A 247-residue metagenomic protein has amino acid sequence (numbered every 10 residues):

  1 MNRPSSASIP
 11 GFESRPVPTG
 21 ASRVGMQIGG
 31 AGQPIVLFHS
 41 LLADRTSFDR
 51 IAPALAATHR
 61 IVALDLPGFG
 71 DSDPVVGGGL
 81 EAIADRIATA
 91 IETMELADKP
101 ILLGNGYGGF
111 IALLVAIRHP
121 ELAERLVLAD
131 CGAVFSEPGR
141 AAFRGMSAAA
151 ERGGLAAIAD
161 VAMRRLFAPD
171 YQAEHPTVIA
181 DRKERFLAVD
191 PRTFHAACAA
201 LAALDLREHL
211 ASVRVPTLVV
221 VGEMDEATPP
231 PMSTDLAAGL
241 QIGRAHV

Functional and structural regions predicted by a protein language model:
M1-I35, A56-H59, E92, L96: Alpha/beta-hydrolase fold catalytic core
S22-D73: Conserved HGGG/HGGXW glycine-rich cap/lid loop of the alpha/beta-hydrolase fold
A82-K99: Conserved acidic catalytic loop of the alpha/beta-hydrolase fold
G104, G108, A112: Gly/Ala-rich beta-loop-alpha elbow adjacent to hydrolase catalytic centers
L113-R118, L122-A159: Flexible "cap/lid" loop of the alpha/beta hydrolase fold
E137-A142, G153-S212: Conserved alpha/beta-hydrolase catalytic His-Asp/Glu region
V213, V219-V221, D225: Short beta-strand/loop motif that positions the catalytic acidic residue of the alpha/beta-hydrolase fold
A245-V247: Conserved small/polar residues in nucleotide/adenosyl-binding loops
